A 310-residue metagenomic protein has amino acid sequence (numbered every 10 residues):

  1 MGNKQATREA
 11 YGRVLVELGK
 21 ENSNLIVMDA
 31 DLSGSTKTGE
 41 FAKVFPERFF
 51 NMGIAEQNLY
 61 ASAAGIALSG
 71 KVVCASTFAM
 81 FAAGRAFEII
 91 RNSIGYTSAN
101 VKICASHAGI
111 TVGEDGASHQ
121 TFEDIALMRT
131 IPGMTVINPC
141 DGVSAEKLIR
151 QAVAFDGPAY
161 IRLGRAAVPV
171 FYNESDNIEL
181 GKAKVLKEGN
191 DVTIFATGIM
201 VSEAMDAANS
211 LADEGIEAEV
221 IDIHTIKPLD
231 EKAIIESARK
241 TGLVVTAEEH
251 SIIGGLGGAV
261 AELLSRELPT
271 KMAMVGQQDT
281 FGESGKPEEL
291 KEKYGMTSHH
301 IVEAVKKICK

Functional and structural regions predicted by a protein language model:
M1-R162, A167, N177: Thiamine diphosphate
E9, E21-N24, L32-G39, K43 (+2 more regions): Thiamine diphosphate
